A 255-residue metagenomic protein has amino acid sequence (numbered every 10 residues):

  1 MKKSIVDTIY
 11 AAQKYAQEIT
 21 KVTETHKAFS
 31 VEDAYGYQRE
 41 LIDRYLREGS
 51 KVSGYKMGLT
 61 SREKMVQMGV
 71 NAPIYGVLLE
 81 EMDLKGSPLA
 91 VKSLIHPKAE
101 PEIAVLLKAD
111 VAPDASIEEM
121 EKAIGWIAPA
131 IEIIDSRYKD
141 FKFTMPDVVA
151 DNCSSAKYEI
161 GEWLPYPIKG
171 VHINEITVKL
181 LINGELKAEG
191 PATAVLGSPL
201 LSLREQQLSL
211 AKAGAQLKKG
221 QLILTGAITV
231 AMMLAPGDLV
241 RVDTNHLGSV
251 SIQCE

Functional and structural regions predicted by a protein language model:
K2-S198, L239, L247-E255: Catalytic-core "active-site belt" of small-molecule-metabolizing enzymes, emphasizing His/Asp/Glu-rich regions
S116, L208-A213: A short beta-strand-loop-beta hairpin characteristic of the jelly-roll/cupin
L201: Glycine-rich, small/acidic residue-mixed loop/short-helix segments
I228-M232, H246-S249: Short, charged beta-turn/beta-strand-edge "cap" motif at the junction between a beta-strand and an adjacent loop
